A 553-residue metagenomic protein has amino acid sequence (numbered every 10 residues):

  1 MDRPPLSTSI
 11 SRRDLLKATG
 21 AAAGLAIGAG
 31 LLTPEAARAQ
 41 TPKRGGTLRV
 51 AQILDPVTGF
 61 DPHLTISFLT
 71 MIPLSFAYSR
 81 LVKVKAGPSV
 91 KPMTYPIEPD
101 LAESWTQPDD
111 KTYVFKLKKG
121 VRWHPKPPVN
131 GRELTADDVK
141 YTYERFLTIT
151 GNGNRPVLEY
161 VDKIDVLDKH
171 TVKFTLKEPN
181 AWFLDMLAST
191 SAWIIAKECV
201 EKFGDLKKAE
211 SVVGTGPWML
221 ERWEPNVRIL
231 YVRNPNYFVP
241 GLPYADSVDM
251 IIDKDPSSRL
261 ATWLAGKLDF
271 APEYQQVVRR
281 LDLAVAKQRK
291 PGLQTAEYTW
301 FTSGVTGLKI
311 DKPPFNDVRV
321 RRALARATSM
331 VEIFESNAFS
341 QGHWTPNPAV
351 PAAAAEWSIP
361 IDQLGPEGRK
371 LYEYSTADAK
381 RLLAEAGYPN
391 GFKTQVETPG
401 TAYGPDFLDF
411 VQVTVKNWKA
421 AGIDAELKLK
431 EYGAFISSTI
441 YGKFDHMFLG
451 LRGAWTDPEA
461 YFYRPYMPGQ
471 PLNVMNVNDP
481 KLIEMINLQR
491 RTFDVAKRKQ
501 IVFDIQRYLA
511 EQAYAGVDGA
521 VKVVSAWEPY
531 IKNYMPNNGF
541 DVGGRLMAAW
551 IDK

Functional and structural regions predicted by a protein language model:
M1-I10: Secretory targeting signals
L15, T19-G28, L32, L48 (+9 more regions): Detector for C-terminal structural segments
R49, G131, T135-Y141, K169-T175 (+9 more regions): Alpha-helical secondary-structure segments
A51-D109, E144, S211-T215: N-terminal lobe/hinge region of extracytoplasmic solute-binding protein
D55-L74, P127-R132, F183-A192, T215 (+3 more regions): A structural "hinge/loop" feature
L69, E103-G151, K173, M250 (+3 more regions): Aromatic- and charge-enriched surface segment that lines or borders ligand/interaction sites
T106-P108, V114-K116, G151-C199, R222: Surface-exposed binding/hinge segments that line and control ligand-binding clefts or catalytic entry sites
K163-V166, E221-V232, D249-K312, A323 (+1 more regions): Extracellular/periplasmic solute-recognition and catalytic clefts
